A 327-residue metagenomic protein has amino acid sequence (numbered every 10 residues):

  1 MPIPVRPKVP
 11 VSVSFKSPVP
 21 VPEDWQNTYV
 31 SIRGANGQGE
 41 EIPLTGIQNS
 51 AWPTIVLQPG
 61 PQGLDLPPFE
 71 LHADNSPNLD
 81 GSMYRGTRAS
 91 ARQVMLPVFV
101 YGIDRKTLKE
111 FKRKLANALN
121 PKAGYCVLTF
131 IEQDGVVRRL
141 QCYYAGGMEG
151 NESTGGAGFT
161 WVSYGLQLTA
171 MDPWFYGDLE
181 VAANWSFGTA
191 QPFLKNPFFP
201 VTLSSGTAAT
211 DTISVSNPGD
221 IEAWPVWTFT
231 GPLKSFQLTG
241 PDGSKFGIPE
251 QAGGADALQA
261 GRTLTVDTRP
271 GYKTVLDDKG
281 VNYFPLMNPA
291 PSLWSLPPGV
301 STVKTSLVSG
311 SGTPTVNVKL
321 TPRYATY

Functional and structural regions predicted by a protein language model:
M1-H72: Polar/acidic, low-complexity leader/linker segments enriched in S/T/G and N/D
P2-P10, F15, E180-Y327: Intrinsically disordered, low-complexity segments enriched in serine, threonine, and glycine
P10-V13, P77-L79, K106-K114: Charged, amphipathic alpha-helical segments
V56-M95, N151-E152: Short, solvent-exposed beta-alpha or beta-beta edge segments that form flexible loop/patches at the rim of ligand
L79-K106, G158-P173, S301: Oligomerization/assembly interface segments of phage tail-like spikes and tubes
R88-R92, N120-K122, G158-V162, G219-A223 (+2 more regions): Solvent-exposed loop and beta-edge segments used for protein-protein assembly and interaction
P97, Y101-E149, T302: Short, acidic/charged, Gly/Pro-enriched secondary-structure junctions
T129-F175: Short beta-strand and beta-hairpin "edge-sheet" elements
